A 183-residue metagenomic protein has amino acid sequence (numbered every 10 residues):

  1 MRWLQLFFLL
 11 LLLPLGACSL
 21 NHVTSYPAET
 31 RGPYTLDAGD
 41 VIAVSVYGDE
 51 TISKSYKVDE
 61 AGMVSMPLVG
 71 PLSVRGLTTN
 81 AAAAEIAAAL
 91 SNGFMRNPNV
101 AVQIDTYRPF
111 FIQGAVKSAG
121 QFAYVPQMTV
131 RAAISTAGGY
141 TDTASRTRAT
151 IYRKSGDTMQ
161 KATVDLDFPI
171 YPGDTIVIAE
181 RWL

Functional and structural regions predicted by a protein language model:
M1-G16: Sec-dependent bacterial lipoprotein signal peptides
R2-W3, C18-L183: Ser/Thr/Pro/Gly-biased, low-complexity, turn-/loop-rich segments that often occur immediately after N-terminal
